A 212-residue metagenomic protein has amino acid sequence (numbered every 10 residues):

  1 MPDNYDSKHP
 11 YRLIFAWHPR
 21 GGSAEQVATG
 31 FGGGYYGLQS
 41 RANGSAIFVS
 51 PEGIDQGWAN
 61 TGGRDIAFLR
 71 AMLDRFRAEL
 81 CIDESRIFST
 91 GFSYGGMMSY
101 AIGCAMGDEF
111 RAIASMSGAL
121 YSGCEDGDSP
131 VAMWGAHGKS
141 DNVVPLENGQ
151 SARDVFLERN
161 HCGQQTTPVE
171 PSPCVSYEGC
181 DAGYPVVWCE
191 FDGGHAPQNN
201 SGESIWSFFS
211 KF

Functional and structural regions predicted by a protein language model:
D3-P10, G57-Y94, C104-E109, E125: Gly/Ser-rich "nucleophile elbow"/oxyanion-hole loop immediately N-terminal to the catalytic nucleophile in hydrolases
L13, W17-A78, P171-G179, V186-W188: Active-site machinery of serine-nucleophile hydrolases
T29-G30, P145-E158, T167-Y177: Short alpha-helix in the alpha/beta-hydrolase fold that links the catalytic acid
S89-G91, M116, A136: Short beta-strand immediately N-terminal to the catalytic nucleophile in serine-hydrolase-like folds
M98-I102: Hydrolases whose catalytic domains are alpha/beta-hydrolase-1, hotdog thioesterase, or metallo-beta-lactamase-like
D108-A119, V131: A conserved short beta-strand
G135-H137, D141: Short beta-strand/loop motif that positions the catalytic acidic residue of the alpha/beta-hydrolase fold
V143-N148, P197-N199: Conserved alpha/beta-hydrolase "acid-adjacent" motif
